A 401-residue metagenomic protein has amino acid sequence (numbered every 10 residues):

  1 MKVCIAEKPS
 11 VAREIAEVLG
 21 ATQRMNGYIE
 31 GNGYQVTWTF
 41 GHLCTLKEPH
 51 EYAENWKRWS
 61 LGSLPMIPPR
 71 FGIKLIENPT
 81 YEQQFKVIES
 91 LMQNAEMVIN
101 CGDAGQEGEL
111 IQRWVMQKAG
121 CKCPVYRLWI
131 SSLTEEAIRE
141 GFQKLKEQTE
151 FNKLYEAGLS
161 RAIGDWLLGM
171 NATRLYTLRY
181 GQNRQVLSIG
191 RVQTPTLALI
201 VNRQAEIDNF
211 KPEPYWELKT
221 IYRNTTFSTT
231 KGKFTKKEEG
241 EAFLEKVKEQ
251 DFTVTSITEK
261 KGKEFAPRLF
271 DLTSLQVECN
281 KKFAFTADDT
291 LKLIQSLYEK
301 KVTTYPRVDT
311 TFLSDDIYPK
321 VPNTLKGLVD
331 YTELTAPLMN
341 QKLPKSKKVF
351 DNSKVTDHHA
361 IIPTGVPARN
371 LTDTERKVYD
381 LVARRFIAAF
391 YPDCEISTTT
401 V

Functional and structural regions predicted by a protein language model:
M1-W166, M170: Intrinsically disordered, low-complexity regulatory segments
E7, T39, C101-D103, I221 (+4 more regions): Generic beta-strand/beta-sheet core signal
V11, E107-I111, E156, S160 (+5 more regions): Hydrophobic (often cysteine-bearing) scaffold residues that line and stabilize catalytic clefts of nucleotide/cofactor
E14, V18, L91-N94, W114-K118 (+12 more regions): Generic, well-ordered alpha-helical scaffold segments in large soluble proteins
Q23-G27, Q148-K153, R174-L178, A205-F210 (+2 more regions): Active-site phosphate-binding and catalytic loops of NTP-dependent enzymes
Q35, L43-P79, R184-Q295, E299 (+3 more regions): Long, highly charged, low-complexity internal segments
S131-A137, L272-T273, L293-T303, R307: Short, conserved phosphate-binding/catalytic loop or strand-edge motifs used in phosphoryl-/nucleotidyl-transfer
L154-E156, L167, L293, K300-D380: Extended, highly charged linker/hinge segments and catalytic-adjacent loops that couple domains and form adaptable
